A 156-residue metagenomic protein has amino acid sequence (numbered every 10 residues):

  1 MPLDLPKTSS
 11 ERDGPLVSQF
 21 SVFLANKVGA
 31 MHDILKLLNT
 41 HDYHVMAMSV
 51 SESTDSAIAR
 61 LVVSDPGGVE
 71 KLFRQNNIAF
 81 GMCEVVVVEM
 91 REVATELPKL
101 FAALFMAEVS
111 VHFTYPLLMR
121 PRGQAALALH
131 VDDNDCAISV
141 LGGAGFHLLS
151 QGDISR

Functional and structural regions predicted by a protein language model:
M1-Q75, F80-A94, P98-R156: Structural preference for solvent-exposed beta-strand-turn elements and adjacent flexible terminal/loop segments within
